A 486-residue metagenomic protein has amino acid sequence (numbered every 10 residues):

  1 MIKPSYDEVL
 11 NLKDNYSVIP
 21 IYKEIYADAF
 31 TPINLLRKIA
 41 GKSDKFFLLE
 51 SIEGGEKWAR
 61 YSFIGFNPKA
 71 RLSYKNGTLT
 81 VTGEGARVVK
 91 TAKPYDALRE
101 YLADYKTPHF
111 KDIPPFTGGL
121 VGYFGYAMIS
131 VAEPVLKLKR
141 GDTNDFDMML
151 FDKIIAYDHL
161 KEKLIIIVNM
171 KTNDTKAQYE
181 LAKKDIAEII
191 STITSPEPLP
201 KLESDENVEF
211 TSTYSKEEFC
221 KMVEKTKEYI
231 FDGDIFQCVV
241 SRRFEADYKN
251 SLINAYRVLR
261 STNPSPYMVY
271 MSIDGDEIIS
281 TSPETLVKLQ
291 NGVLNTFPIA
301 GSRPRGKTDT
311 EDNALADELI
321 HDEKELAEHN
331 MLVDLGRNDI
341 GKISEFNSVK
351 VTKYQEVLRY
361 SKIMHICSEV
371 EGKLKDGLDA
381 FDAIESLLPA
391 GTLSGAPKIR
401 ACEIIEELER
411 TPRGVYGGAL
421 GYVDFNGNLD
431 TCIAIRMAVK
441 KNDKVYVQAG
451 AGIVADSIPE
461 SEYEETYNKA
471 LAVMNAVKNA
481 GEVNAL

Functional and structural regions predicted by a protein language model:
M1-L486: Extended alpha-helical targeting/anchoring segments, especially N-terminal organellar/secretory targeting helices
